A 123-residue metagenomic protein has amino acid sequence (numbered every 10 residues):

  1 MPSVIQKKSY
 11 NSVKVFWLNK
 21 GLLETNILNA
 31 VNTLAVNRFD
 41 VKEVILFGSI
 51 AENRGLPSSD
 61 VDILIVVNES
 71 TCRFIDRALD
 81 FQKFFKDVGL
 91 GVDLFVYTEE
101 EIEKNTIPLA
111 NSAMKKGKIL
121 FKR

Functional and structural regions predicted by a protein language model:
M1-E43, A51-S58, N68-R123: Catalytic core of pol beta-like nucleotidyltransferases
I63-V66: Short beta-strand->loop micro-motif that forms the acidic, two-metal-ion catalytic signature in nucleotide-processing
